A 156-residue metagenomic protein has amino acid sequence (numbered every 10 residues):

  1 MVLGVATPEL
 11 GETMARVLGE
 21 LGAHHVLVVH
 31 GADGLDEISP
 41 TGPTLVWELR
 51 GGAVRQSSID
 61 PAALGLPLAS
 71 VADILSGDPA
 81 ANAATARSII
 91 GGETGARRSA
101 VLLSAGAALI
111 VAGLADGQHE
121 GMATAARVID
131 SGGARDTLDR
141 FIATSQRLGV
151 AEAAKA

Functional and structural regions predicted by a protein language model:
M1-A156: Glycine-rich anion-binding loops and their surrounding alpha/beta cores
